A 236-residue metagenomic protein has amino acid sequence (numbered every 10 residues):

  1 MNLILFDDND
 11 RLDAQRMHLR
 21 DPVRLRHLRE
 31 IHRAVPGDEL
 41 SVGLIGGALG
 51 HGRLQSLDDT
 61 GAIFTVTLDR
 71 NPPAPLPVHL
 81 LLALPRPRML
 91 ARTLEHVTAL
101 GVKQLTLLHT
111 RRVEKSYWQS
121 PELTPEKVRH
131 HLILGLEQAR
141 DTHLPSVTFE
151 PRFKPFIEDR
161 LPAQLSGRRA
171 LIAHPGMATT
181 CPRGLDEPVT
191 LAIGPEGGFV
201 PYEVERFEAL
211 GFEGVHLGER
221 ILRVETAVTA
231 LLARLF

Functional and structural regions predicted by a protein language model:
M1-R70: N-terminal positively charged helical leader segments and presequences
N9, D69, H109-V113, E219-R220: Short, ordered loop/turn segments at secondary-structure junctions
L28, L90-T93, E203: Hydrophobic side chains in well-ordered alpha-helices
L44, H109-T110, H174-M177, P195 (+1 more regions): Short secondary-structure boundary segments
N71-R169: RNA substrate-binding interface of SAM-dependent RNA methyltransferases
Q164-V204, F212-V215: Active-site/ligand-binding-proximal alpha/beta "capping" segment
P201-F236: Structured adenosyl-cofactor binding patch, chiefly the S-adenosyl-L-methionine
